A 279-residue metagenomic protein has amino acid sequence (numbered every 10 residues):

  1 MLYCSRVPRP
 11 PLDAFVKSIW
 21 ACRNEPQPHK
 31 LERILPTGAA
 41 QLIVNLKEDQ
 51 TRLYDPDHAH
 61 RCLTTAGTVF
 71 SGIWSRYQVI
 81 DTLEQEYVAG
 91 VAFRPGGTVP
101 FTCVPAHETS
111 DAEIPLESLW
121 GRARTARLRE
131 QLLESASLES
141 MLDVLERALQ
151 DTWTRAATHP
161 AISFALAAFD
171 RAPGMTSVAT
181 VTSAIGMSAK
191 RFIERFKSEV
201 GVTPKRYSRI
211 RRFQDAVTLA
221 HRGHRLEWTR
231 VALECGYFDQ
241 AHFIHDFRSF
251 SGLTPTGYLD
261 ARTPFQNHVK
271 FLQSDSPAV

Functional and structural regions predicted by a protein language model:
M1-A189, E199-P204, T218-R222, E227-F238 (+1 more regions): Alpha-helical bundle regulatory/interaction domains
P173, F196, R212: Short catalytic-site patches enriched in acidic/histidine residues that coordinate or position cofactors/metals
E194, Q214-T218: Contiguous, well-ordered alpha-helical segments that form the cores/surfaces of helical PPI scaffolds
F196, S208, D246-R248, L259: DNA major-groove recognition helix of helix-turn-helix
R206-I210, A216: Amphipathic alpha-helical "recognition" segments
